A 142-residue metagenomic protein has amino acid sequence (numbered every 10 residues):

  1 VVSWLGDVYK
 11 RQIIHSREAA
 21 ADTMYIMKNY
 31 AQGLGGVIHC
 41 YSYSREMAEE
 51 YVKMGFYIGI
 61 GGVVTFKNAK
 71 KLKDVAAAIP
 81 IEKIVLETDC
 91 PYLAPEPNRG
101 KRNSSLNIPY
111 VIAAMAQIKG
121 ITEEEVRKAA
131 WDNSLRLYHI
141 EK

Functional and structural regions predicted by a protein language model:
V1, K101-S104, I108: Short, conserved glycine- and acidic-residue-centered signature motifs in active-site or ligand-binding loops
V1-Y9: Single conserved hydrophobic/aromatic residue that forms the stacking wall/gate of nucleotide- or nucleobase-binding
L5, Y51, D89, V126 (+1 more regions): Conserved, mostly hydrophobic/aromatic
K10-V85: Catalytic pocket-lining loop regions of alpha/beta-barrel enzymes, especially the amidohydrolase/enolase/GH5 lineages
S16, C40, T65, P97-S104 (+2 more regions): Alpha-helix initiation/capping motif
E82-S104: Short acidic/histidine-rich active-site segments
L106-K142: Mid-to-C-terminal alpha-helical segments outside catalytic/metal-binding sites
